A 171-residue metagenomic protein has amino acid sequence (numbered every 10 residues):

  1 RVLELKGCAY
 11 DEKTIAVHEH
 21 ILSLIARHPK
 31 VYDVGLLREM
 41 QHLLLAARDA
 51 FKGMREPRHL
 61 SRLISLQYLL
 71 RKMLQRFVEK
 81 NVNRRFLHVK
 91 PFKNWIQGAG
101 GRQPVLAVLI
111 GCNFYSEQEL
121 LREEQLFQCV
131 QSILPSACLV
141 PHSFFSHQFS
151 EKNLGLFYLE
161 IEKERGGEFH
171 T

Functional and structural regions predicted by a protein language model:
R1-T171: Non-catalytic interaction/regulatory segments
